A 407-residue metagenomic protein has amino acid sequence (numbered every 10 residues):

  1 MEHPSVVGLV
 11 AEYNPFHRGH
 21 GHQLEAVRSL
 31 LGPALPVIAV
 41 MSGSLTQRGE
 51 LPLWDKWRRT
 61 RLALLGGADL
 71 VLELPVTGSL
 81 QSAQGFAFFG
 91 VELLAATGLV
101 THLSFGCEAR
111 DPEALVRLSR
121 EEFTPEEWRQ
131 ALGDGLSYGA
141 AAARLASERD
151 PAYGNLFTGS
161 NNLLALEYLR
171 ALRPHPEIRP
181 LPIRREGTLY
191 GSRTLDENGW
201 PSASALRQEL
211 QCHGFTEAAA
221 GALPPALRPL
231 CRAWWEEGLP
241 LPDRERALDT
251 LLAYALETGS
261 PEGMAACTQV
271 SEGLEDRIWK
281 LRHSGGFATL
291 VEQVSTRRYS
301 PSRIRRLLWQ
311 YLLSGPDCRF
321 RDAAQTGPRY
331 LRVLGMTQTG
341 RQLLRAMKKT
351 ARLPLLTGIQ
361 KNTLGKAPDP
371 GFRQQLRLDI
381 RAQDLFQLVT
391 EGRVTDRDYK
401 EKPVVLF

Functional and structural regions predicted by a protein language model:
M1-R59: N-terminal catalytic cores of NTP/NDP-binding nucleotidyl/phosphoryl-transfer enzymes
S5, L35, D69, V100-T101: Conserved acidic residues
L9-V10, V40-M41, L72-L74, P182-I183: Short beta-strands and strand-loop turn motifs
R28, T60-L64, R170, R207: Class I S-adenosyl-L-methionine
L31, L65, A96-T97: Alpha-helix termination/capping residues and helix-transition junctions
R61-P75: A glycine-rich helix N-cap at a beta->alpha junction
E73-F407: Active-site cores that bind ATP or allylic diphosphates and position pyrophosphate for catalysis
